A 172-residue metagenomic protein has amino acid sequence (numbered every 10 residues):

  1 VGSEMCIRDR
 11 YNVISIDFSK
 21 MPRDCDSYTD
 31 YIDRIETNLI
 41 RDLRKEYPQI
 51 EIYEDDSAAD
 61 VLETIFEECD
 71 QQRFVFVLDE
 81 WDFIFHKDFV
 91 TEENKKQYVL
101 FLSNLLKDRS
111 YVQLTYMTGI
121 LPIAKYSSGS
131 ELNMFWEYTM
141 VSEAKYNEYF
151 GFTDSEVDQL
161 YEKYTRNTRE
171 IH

Functional and structural regions predicted by a protein language model:
G2-I7: Short, small-residue-biased leader/transition segments that mark boundaries at the very start of proteins
R10-P48: Conserved NTP-binding/hydrolysis module of P-loop NTPases
Y31-D33, V90-K96, P122, S128-S142: Short secondary-structure boundary/capping segments
Y47-I65: Short glycine-rich substrate-engagement loop in P-loop NTPases that contacts/grips substrate
I65-F66, K95-T115: Substrate-engagement module of ASCE P-loop NTPases
D70-K95: Conserved P-loop NTPase "ATPase switch" module shared by AAA+ and STAND
V75-D79, L100, Q113-I120: Structural recognition of the conserved hydrophobic beta-strand(s) that form the central parallel beta-sheet of P-loop
S127-N133, Y138-H172: Amphipathic alpha-helical segments of the small helical/lid subdomains adjacent to P-loop NTPase cores
